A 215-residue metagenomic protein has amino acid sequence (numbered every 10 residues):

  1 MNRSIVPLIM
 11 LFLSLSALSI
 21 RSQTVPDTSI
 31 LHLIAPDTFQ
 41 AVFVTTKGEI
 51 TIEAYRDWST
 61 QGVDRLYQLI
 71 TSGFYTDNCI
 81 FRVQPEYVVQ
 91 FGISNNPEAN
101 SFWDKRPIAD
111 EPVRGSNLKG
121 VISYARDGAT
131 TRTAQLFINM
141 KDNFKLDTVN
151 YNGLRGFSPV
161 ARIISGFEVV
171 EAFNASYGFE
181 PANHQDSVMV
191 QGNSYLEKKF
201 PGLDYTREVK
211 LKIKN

Functional and structural regions predicted by a protein language model:
M1-P26: Bacterial Sec-dependent N-terminal signal peptides
I20-N215: Cyclophilin-like peptidyl-prolyl cis-trans isomerases
